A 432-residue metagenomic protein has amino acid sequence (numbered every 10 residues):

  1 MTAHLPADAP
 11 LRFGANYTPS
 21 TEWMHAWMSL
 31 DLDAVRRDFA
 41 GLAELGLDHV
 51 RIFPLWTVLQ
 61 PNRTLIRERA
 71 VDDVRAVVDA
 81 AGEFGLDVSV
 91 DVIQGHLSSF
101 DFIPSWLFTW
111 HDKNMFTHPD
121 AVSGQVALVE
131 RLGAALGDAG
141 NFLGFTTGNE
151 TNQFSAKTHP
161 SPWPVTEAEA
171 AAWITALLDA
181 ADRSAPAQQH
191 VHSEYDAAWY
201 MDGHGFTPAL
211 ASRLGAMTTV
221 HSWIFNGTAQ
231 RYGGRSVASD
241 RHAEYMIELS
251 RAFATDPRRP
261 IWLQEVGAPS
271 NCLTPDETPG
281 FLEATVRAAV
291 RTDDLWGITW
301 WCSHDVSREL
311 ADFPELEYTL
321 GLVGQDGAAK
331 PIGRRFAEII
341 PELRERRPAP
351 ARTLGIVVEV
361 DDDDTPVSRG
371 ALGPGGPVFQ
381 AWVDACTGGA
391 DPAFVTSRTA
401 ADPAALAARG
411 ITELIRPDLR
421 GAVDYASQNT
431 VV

Functional and structural regions predicted by a protein language model:
M1-H49, T64, D79-E83, D87 (+5 more regions): N-terminal carbohydrate-binding accessory modules
A15, L42, V50, A81 (+9 more regions): Conserved, mostly hydrophobic/aromatic
S20-L32, W56-D72, T109-G124, P160-A170 (+3 more regions): The substrate-binding groove and active-site-proximal loops of carbohydrate-active enzymes, especially glycoside
W27-A43, Q125-G133, A198-A211, P279-A288: Short, acidic/polar
L32-L107, P164-V191: Aromatic-lined substrate-binding rim segments of carbohydrate-active enzymes
D48-W56, I93-H118, V126-V165: Active-site groove signature of glycoside hydrolases
Q125, A284, A288, T292-V432: Aromatic-rich peripheral "rim/lid" segments of glycoside hydrolase catalytic domains that contact and position glycan
A168-A172, A176, A185-N271, D305: Glycoside hydrolase catalytic-domain groove-lining segments
